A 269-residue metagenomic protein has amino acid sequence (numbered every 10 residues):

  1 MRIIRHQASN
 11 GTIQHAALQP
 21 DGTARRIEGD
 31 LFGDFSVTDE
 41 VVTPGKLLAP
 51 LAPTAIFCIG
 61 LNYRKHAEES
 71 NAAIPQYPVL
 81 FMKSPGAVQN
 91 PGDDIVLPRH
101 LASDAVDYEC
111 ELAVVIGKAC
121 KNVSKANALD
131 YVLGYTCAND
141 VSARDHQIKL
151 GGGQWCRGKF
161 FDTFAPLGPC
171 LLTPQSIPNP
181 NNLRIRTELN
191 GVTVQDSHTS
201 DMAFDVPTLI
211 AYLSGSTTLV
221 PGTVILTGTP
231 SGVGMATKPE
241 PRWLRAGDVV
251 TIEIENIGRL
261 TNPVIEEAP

Functional and structural regions predicted by a protein language model:
M1-V79, P85, V249-T251, A268: N-terminal non-catalytic cap/leader segment that marks the start of a structured domain
R2, A55-F57, P78-L80, G86-A87 (+7 more regions): Structural motif
Q7, C58-N62, M82-K83, D107-G117 (+3 more regions): Short beta-strand segments
V37, H66, R144-P269: Catalytic-pocket segment enriched in acidic/His residues
K46-L48, E69-N71, V96-V106, C120-N127 (+3 more regions): A generic local secondary-structure boundary/capping motif
I74-P91, V106-Y108, L244-N256: Structural signature of FAD isoalloxazine-binding scaffolds in flavoprotein oxidoreductases
G86, P91-S142: Non-heme Fe(II) oxygenase catalytic core, chiefly the N-lobe of the double-stranded beta-helix
